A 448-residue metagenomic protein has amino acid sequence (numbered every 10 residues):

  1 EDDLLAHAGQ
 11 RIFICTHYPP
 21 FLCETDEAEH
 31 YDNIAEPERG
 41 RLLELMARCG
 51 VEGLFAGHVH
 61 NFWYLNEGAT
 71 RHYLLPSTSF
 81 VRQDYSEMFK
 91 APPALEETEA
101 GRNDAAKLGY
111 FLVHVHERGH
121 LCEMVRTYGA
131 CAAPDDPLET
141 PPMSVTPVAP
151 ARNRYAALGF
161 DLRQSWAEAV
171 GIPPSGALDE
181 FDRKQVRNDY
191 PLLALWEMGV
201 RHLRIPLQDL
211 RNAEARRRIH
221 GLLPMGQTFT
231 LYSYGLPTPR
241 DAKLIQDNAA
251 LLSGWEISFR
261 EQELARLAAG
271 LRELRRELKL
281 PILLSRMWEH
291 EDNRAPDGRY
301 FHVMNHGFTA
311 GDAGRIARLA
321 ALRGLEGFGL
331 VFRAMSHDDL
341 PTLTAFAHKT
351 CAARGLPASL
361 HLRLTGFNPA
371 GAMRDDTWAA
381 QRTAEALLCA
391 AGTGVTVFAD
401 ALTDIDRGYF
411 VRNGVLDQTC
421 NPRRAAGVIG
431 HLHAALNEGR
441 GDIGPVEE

Functional and structural regions predicted by a protein language model:
E1-H72: His/acidic metal-ligating clusters that form di-metal
F21-E29, F80-F89, I282-Y300, H348-Q381 (+1 more regions): Active-site clefts of carbohydrate-active enzymes
F62-T140: Binuclear metal-dependent phosphoesterase catalytic core
F111-L112, G119-M124, C131, T146-A151 (+1 more regions): Aromatic- and carboxylate-lined catalytic core of secreted/periplasmic carbohydrate-active enzymes
Y128-M198, R272: N-terminal carbohydrate-binding accessory modules
E180-L236, L244-W255, L319-G327: Catalytic domains of carbohydrate-active enzymes, especially glycoside hydrolases
E180-R187, R204-R217, T230-D241, F259-L267 (+4 more regions): Acidic-and-aromatic substrate-binding clefts and catalytic sites of carbohydrate-active enzymes
M304-F308, G314-D404, C420-L432: Catalytic-core region of carbohydrate-active enzymes that cleave or remodel glycosidic bonds
